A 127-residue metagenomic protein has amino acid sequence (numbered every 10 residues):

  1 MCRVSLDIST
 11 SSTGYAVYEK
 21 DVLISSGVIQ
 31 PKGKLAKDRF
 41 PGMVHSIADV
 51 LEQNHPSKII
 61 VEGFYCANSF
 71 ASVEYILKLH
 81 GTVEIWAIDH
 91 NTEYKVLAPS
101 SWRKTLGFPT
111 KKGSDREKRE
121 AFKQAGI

Functional and structural regions predicted by a protein language model:
M1-I127: Phosphate- and other anionic-substrate recognition elements at nucleic-acid/protein interfaces
